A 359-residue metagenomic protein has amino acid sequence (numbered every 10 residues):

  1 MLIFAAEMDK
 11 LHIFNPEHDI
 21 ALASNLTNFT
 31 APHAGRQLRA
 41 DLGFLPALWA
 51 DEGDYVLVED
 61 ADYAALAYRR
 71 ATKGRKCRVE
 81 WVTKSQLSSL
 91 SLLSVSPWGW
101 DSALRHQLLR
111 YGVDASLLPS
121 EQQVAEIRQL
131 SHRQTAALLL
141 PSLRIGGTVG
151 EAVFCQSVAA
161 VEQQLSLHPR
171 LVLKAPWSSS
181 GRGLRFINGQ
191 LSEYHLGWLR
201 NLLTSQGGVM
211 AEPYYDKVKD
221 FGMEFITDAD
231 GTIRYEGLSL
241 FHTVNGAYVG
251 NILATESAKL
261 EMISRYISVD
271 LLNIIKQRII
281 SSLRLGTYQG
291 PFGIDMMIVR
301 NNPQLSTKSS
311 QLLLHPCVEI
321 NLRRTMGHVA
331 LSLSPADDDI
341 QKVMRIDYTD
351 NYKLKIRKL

Functional and structural regions predicted by a protein language model:
M1-A6, L87-L92, N302-L312: Short, basic, low-complexity termini and linkers enriched in Ser/Thr/Gly/Pro that act as targeting/leader peptides
I3, R36-L45, L57-A160: Conserved N-proximal alpha/beta basic substrate-recognition cap immediately N-terminal to, or forming the N-lobe
F4-L66: N-terminal "leader" segments that precede or initiate the main folded domain
E151-A152, L171-H195, G222, N245-M262: Glycine-rich phosphate-binding loop of ATP-grasp-fold ATP-dependent ligases
C155, L165-F186, G207-K217, I294 (+1 more regions): ATP-grasp fold ATP-binding core
P169, Y194-A247, M297-N301, S310-C317 (+1 more regions): Phosphate-binding site of ATP-dependent enzymes
Q206-G208, Y235, G246-L313, Y352-L359: A long amphipathic alpha-helix within ATP-dependent nucleotide-binding catalytic cores
F225-R278, N321-D347: ATP-dependent carboxylate/phosphate-activation module, predominantly the ATP-grasp catalytic core and closely related
